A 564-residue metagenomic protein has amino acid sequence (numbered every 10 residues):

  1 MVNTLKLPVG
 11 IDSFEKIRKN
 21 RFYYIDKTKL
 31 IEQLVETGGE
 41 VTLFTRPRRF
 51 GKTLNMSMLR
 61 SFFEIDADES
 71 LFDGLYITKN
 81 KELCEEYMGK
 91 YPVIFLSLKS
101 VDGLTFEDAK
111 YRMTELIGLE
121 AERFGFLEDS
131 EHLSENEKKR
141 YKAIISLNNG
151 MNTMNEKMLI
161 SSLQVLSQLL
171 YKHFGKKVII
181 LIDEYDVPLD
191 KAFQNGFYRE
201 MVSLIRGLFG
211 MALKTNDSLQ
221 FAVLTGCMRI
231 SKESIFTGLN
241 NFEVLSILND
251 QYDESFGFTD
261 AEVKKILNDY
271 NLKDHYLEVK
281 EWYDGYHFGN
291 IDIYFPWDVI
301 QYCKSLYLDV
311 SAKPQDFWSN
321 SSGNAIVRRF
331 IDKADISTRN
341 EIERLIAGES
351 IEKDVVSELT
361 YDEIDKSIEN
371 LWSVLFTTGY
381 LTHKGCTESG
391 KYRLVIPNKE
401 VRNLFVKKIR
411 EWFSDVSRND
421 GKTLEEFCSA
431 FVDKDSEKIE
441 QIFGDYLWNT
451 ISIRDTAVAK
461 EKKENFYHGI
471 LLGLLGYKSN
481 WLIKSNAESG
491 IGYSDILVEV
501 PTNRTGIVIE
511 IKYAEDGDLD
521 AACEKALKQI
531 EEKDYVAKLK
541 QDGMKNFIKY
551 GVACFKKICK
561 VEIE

Functional and structural regions predicted by a protein language model:
M1-N80: Walker A/P-loop-proximal flanking segment of P-loop NTPase domains
V9-R18, D108, R112-I160, P188-F193: Conserved P-loop NTPase mechanochemical-coupling segment
G10, S61-F126: P-loop NTPase motor core
A121, S162-H173, E200-Q220, Y535-K538: Substrate-engagement module of ASCE P-loop NTPases
V178-L181, V187-D190, F197-G238: Sensor-1/coupling segment of RecA-like P-loop NTPase cores
K232-G238, L245-K304, E341: Amphipathic alpha-helical segments of the small helical/lid subdomains adjacent to P-loop NTPase cores
E243, Y294-D534, K560-E564: Extended alpha-helical interface modules used as scaffolds for assembling large macromolecular complexes
C523-E524, D534-I563: Nucleic-acid nuclease catalytic cores
